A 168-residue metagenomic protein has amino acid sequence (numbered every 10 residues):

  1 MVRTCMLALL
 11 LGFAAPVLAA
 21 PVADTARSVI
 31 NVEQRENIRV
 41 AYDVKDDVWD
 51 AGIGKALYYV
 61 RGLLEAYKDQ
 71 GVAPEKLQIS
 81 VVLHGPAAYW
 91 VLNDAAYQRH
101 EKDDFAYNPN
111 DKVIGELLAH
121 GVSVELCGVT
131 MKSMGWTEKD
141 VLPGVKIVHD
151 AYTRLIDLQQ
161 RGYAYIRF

Functional and structural regions predicted by a protein language model:
M1-M6: Bacterial N-terminal signal peptides that target proteins for export
A14-A15: N-terminal signal peptide c-region/cleavage motif recognized by signal peptidases
A20-F168: Secreted/extracellular ectodomain signature
